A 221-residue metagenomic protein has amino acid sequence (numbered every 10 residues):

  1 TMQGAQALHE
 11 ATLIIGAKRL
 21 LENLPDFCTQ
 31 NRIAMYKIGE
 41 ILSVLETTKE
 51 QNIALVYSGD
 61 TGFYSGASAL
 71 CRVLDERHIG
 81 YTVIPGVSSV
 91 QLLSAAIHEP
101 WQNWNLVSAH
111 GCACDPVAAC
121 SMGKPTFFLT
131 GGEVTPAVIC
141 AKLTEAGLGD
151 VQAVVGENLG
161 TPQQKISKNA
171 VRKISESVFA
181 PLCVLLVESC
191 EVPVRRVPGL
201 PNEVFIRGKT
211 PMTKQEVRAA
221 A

Functional and structural regions predicted by a protein language model:
T1-T82, Q91: Class I S-adenosyl-L-methionine
Q6-A7, T48, D75, I97-P100 (+5 more regions): Solvent-exposed alpha-helices and their adjacent loops that cap or buttress functional pockets in soluble metabolic
I15-A17, L55-Y57, Y81-G86, L106-S108 (+2 more regions): General beta-strand structural signal in soluble alpha/beta enzymes
K18-L21, R32-L42, V87-S89, L106-C112 (+2 more regions): Short, acidic/turn-prone active-site loops that include or flank metal/cofactor- and phosphate-binding residues
Q30-K37, H78-V83, W101-S108, L148-V155: Short hydrophobic/aromatic-enriched beta-strand-loop microsegments
N52-I53, G123-T210: A contiguous loop/helix-start segment that scaffolds small-molecule binding in enzyme catalytic cores
G59-G123: Class I SAM-dependent methyltransferase SAM-binding "motif I" and its flanking Rossmann-like core
M212-A221: Conserved alpha-helix/loop element of class I SAM-dependent methyltransferases that forms part of the SAM/SAH-binding
